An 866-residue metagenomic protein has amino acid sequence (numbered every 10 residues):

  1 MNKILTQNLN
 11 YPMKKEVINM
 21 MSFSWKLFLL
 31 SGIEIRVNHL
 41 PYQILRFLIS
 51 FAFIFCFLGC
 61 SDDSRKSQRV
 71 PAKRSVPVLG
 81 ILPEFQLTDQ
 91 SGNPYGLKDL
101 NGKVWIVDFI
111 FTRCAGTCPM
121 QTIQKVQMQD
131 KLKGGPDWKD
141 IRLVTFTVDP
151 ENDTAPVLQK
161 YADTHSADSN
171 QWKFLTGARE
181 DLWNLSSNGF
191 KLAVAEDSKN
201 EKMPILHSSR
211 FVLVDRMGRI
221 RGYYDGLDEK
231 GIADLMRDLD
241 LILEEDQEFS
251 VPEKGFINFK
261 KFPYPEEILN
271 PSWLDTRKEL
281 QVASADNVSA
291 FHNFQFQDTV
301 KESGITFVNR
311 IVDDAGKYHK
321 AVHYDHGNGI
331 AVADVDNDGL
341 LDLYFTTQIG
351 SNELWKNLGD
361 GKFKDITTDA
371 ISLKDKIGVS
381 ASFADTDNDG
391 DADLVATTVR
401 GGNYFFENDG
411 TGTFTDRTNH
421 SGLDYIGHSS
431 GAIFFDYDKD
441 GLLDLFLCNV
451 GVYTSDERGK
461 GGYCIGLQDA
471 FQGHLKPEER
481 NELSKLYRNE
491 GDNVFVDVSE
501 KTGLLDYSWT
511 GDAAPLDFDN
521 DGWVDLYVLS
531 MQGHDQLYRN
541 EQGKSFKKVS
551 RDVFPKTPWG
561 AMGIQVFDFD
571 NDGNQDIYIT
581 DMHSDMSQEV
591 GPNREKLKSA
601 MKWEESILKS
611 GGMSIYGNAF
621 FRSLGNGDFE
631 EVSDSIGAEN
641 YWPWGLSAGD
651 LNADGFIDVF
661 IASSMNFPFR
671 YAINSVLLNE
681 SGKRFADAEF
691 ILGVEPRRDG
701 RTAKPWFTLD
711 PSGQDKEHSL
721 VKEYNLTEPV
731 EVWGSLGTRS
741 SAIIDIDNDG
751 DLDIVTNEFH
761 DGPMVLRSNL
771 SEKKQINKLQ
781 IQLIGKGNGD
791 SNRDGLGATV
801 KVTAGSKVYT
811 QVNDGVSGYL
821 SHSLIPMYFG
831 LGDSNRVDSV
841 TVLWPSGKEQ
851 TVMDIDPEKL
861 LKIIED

Functional and structural regions predicted by a protein language model:
Q86-V104: A short beta-strand-turn-helix
K98-P119, K125: Short active-site neighborhood of thiol/selenol oxidoreductases, capturing the structured segment around
T122-L185: Structural microenvironment flanking redox-active thiols in thiol-disulfide oxidoreductases
S198-G255: Thiol-/selenol-based redox modules, centered on thioredoxin-like and closely related oxidoreductase domains
K254-D325, K356-K376, E407-G427, R458-S508 (+5 more regions): Blade-edge motifs of beta-propeller repeat domains
F294, D313, K683-R684, A688-G693 (+3 more regions): Gly/Ser/Thr/Pro-enriched helix-cap/hinge segments flanking short amphipathic alpha-helices
F296, D342-T347, D391-T398, L445-N449 (+6 more regions): Hydrophobic beta-strand segments that make up the repeating blades of beta-propeller and related beta-repeat
G327-N337, K356, G378-N388, E407 (+7 more regions): Beta-propeller blade termini
